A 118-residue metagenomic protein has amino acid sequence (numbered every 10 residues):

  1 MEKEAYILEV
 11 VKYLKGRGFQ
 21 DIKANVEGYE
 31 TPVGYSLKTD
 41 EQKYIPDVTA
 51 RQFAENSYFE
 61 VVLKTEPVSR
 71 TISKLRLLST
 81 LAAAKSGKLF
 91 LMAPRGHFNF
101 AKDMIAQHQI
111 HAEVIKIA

Functional and structural regions predicted by a protein language model:
M1-E4, G16, D21-E55: Active-site metal-binding core of divalent-cation-utilizing nuclease and nuclease-like domains
M1-K12, F90: A short, highly charged nucleic-acid-interacting micro-segment common to nuclease and nuclease-linked defense proteins
V10, K74-L78, A101-M104: A general structural detector for well-ordered alpha-helical segments in enzyme core domains, enriched
N25-G28, V61-T65, M92-R95: Structural motif
P46-K74, L78: Conserved catalytic cores of phosphodiester-cleaving nucleases, focusing on short active-site segments
E55-Y58, S86-L91: Hydrophobic beta-strand segments of well-ordered beta-sheets in folded domains
S79-S86: Arginine/glycine-rich "motif VI" loop of SF2 helicases in the C-terminal RecA-like domain
M92-A118: Domain-level recognition of nuclease-like catalytic cores that cleave nucleotide substrates
